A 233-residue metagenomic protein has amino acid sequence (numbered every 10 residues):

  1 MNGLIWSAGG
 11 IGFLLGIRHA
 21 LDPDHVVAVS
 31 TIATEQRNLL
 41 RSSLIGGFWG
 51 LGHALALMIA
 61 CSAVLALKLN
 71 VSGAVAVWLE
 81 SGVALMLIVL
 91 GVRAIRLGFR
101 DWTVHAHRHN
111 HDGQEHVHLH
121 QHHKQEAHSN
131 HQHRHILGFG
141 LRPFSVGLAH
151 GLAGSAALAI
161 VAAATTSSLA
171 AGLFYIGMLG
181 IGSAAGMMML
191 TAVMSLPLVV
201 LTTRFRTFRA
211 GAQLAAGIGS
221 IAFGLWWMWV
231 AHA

Functional and structural regions predicted by a protein language model:
M1-A233: Membrane metalloprotein/metal-transporter helix-bundle signature
